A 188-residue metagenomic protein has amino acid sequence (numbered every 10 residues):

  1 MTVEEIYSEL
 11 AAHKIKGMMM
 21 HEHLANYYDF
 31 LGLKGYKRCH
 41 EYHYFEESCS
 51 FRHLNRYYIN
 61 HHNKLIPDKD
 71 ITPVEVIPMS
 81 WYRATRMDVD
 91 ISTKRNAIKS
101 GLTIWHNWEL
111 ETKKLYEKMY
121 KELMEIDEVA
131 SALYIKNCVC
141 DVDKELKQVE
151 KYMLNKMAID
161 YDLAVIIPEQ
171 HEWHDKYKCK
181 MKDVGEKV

Functional and structural regions predicted by a protein language model:
M1-V188: Iron-associated oxidoreductase/ferritin-like identity signal
